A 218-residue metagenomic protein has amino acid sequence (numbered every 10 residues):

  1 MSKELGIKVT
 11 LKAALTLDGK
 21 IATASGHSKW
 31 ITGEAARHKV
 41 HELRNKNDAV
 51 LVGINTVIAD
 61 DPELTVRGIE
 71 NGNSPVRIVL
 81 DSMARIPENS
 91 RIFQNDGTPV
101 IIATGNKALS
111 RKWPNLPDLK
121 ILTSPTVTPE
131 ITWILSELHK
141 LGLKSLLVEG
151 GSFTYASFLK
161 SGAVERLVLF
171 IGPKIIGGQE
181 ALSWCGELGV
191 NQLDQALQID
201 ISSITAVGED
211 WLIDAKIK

Functional and structural regions predicted by a protein language model:
M1-K218: Enzymes that bind and transform nitrogen-containing heteroaromatic metabolites
